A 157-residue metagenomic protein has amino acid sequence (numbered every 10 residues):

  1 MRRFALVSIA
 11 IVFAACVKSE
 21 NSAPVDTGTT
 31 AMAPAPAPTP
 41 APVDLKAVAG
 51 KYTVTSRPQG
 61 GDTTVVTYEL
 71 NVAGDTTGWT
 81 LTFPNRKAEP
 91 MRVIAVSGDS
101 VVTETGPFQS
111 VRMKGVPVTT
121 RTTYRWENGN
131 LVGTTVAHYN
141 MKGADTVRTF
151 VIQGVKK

Functional and structural regions predicted by a protein language model:
M1-A14: Sec-dependent bacterial lipoprotein signal peptides
V12, G60, Y139: Surface-exposed, flexible loop/turn segments at secondary-structure boundaries
C16-S19: Bacterial signal peptide processing site
P24-K51: Post-signal peptide N-terminal segment of mature Sec-exported envelope proteins
K46-W126, K142-F150: Central antiparallel beta-sheet cores of small beta-barrel/beta-sandwich binding domains
V48, L131-G133, I152: Structural detector for hydrophobic anchor residues on beta-strands
G129-K142: Low-complexity, intrinsically disordered Gly/Pro/Thr-rich segments
F150-K156: Short, low-complexity, Pro/Ser/Thr/Gly-rich segments in the mature regions of secreted, periplasmic
